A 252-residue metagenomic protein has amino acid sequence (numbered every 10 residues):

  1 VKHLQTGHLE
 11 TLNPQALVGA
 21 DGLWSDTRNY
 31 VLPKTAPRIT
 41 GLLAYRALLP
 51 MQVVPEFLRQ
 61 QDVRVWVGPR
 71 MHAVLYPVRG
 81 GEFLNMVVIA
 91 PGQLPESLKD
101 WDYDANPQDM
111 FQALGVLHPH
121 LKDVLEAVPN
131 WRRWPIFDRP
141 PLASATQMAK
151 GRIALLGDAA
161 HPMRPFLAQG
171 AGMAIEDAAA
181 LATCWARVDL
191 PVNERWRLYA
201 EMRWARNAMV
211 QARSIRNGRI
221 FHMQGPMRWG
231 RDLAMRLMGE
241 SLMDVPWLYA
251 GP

Functional and structural regions predicted by a protein language model:
V1-P129: Conserved FAD-binding catalytic core of PHBH/FMO-like flavoproteins
V18-L23, L75, D109-M110, N130-H222: Conserved mid-domain beta->alpha element of the FAD-binding
L32-T35, P50, P91, A186 (+3 more regions): A generic structural signal for secondary-structure junctions that act as hinges or helix/strand caps at the edges
T40, P191-E194, W229: Alpha-helix N-cap and coil->helix boundary residues
G81, V116-H120, R187-P191, A205 (+1 more regions): Alpha-helical structural elements of signaling/regulatory helical domains
A127-R132, Y249-P252: Short linear loop/turn motifs
A212, R216-P252: Alpha-helical membrane-targeting segments
